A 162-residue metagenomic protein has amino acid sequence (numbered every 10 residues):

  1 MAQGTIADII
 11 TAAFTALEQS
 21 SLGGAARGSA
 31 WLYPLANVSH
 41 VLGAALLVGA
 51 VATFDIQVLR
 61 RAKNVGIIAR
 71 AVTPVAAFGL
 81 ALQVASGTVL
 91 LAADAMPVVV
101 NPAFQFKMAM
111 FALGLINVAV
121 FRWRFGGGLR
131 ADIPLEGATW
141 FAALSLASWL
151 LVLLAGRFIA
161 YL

Functional and structural regions predicted by a protein language model:
M1-L162: Polytopic transmembrane helical bundles with strong interfacial aromatic enrichment
